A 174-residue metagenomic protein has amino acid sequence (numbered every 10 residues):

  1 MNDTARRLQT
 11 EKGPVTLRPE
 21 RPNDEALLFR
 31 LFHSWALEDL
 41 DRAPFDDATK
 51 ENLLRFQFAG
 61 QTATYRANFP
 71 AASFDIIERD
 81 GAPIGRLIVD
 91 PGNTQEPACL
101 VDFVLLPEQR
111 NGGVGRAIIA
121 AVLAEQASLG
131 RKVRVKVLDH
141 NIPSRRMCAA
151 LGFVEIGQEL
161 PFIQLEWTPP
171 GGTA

Functional and structural regions predicted by a protein language model:
L8-T10, S73-D90: Conserved beta-hairpin
V15, A82-R86, A98: Glycine-rich phosphate/pyrophosphate-binding loop shared by adenosine-nucleotide-utilizing enzymes
T16-R30, A36-R42: A short beta-loop-alpha structural element at the N-terminal edge of CoA-dependent acyl/N-acetyltransferase catalytic
A36-T64: Conserved GNAT-fold acetyl-CoA-binding loop/helix
F103-N111, V137-L138: A short, internal acetyl-CoA/4′-phosphopantetheine-binding micro-motif in the GNAT/acyltransferase core
Q109, G113-A121: Conserved acetyl-CoA pyrophosphate-binding loop and the N-cap/start of the following alpha-helix in GNAT-like
R116, D139-G157: Conserved active-site alpha-helix within GNAT-family acetyltransferase domains
A127-L138: Conserved GNAT acetyl-CoA-binding A-motif
